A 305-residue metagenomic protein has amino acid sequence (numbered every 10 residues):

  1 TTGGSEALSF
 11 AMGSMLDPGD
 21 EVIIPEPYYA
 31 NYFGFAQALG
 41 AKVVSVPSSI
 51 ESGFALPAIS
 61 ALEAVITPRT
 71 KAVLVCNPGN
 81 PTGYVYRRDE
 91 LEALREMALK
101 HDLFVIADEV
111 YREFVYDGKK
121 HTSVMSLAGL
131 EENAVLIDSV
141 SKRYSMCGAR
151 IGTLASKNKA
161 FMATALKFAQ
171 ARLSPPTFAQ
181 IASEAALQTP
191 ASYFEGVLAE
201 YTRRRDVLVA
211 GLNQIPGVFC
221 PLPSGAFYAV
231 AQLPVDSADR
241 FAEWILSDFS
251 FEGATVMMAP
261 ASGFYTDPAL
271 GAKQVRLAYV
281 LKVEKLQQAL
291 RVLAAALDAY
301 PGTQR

Functional and structural regions predicted by a protein language model:
T1-R305: PLP-dependent class I/II
